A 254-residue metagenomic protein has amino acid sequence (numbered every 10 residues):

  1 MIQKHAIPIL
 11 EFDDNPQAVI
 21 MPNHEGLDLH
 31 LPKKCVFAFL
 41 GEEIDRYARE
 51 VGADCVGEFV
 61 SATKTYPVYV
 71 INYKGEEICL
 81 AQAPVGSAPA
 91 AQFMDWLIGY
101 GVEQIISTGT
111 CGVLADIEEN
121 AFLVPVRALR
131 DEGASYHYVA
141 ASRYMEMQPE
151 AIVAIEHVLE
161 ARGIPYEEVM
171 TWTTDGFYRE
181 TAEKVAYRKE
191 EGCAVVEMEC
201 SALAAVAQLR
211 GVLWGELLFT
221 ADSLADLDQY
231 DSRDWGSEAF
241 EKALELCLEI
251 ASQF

Functional and structural regions predicted by a protein language model:
M1-I106, G112-F254: Accessory terminal and edge-of-domain segments that mediate assembly/interaction and cofactor placement around
